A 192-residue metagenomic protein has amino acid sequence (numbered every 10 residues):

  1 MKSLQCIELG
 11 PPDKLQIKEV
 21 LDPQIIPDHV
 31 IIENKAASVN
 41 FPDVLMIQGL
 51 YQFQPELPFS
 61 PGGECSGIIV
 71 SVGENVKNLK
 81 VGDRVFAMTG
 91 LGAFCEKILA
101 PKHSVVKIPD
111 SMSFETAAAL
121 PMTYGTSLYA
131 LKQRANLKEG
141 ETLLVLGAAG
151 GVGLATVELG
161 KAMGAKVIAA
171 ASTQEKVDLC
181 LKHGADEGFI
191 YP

Functional and structural regions predicted by a protein language model:
G10, V39, Q52, G92-A93 (+3 more regions): Short alpha-helical
P12-K18, L50-Y51, T89, G125-A130: Short gly/ser/thr-rich secondary-structure transition/capping motifs
L21-S38, L50-G92, L99: Glycine-rich beta-strand-centered segment in the early N-terminal region that forms part of a ligand/cofactor-binding
P42-Q48: Cytochrome P450 core scaffold surrounding the K-helix E-X-X-R motif and the conserved "meander" helix-loop region
L45, R84-G147, K182: NAD(P)H dinucleotide-binding glycine-rich loop of Rossmann-like/cofactor-binding domains, especially the beta1-alpha1
E74, D110, S172: Short, conserved catalytic or interaction motifs in soluble domains
A119-L120, Y124-P192: Mid-domain Rossmann-like dinucleotide-binding core that forms the NAD(H)/NADP(H) cofactor-binding site
